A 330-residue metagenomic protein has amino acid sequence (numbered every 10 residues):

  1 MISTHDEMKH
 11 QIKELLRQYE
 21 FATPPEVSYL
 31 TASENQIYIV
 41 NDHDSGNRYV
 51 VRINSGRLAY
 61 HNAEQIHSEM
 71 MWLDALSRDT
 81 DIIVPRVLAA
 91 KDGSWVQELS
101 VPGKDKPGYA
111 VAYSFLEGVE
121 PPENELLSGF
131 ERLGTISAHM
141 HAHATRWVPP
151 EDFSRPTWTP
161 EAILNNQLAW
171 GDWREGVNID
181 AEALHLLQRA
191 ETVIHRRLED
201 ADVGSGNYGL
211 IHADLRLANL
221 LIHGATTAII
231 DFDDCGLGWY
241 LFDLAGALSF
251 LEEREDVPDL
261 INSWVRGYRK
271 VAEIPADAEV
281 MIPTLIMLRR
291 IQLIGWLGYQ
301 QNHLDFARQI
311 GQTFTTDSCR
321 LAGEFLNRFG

Functional and structural regions predicted by a protein language model:
M1-E26: Juxta-kinase regulatory segment immediately upstream of eukaryotic protein kinase catalytic domains
Y19-N41: ATP-binding glycine-rich phosphate-binding loop
E34-V51, V87, H195-L241: Active-site acidic catalytic loop and adjacent metal/ATP-binding pocket of ATP-dependent phosphoryl transfer enzymes
D42-P149: ATP-binding pocket architecture of kinase catalytic cores
P121-H185, G206-Y208, Q309: A cross-family kinase active-site recognition segment
S128, I274-I286: All-alpha amphipathic helical-bundle segments outside canonical DNA-binding/catalytic cores that form hydrophobic
Y240-E273, R289-D305: Active-site activation/catalytic loop segments of kinase-like enzymes and analogous catalytic loops in related
L293-G330: ATP/Mg2+ or Mg2+-diphosphate-binding catalytic cores that bind nucleotide phosphates or diphosphates via glycine-rich
